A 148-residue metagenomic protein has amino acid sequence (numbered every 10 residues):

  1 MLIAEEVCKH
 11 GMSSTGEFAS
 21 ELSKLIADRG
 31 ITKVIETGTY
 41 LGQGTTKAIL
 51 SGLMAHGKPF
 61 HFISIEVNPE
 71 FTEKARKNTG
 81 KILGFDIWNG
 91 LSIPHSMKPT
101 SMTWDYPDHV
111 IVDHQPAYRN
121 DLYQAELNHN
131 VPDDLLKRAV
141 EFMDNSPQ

Functional and structural regions predicted by a protein language model:
M1-Q148: A short alpha-helical cap/connector motif
